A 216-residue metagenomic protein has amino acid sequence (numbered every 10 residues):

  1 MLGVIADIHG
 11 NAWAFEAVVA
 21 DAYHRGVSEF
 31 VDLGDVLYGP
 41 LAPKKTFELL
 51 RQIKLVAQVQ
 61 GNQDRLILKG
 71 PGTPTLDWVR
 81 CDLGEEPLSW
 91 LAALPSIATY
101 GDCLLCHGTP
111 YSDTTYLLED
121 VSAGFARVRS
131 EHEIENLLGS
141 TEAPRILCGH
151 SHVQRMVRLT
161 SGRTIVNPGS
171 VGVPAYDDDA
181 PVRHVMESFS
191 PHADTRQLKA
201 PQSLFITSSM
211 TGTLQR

Functional and structural regions predicted by a protein language model:
M1-H9, D102-Y111, I165-G169: Active-site-proximal beta-strand elements of phosphoester/diester hydrolases
G3-A92: Core catalytic region of metal-dependent phosphoesterases/phosphodiesterases, especially metallo-beta-lactamase-like
H9-A14, Y38-L41, D64-K69, Y111-D113 (+2 more regions): Active-site environment of divalent metal-dependent phosphoester hydrolases
D21-A22, F47-L50, T75, S122-A123 (+2 more regions): Glycine-rich, phosphate-binding/catalytic loops in enzymes
R25-G26, E85-M156: His/acidic metal-ligating clusters that form di-metal
L55-Q58, S96, C103, T213: Generic structural signal for secondary-structure transition and capping sites
A57, L104, R145, R163-I165: Structural motif
R158-R216: Acidic, His/Gly-rich catalytic cores of divalent-metal-dependent hydrolytic chemistry
